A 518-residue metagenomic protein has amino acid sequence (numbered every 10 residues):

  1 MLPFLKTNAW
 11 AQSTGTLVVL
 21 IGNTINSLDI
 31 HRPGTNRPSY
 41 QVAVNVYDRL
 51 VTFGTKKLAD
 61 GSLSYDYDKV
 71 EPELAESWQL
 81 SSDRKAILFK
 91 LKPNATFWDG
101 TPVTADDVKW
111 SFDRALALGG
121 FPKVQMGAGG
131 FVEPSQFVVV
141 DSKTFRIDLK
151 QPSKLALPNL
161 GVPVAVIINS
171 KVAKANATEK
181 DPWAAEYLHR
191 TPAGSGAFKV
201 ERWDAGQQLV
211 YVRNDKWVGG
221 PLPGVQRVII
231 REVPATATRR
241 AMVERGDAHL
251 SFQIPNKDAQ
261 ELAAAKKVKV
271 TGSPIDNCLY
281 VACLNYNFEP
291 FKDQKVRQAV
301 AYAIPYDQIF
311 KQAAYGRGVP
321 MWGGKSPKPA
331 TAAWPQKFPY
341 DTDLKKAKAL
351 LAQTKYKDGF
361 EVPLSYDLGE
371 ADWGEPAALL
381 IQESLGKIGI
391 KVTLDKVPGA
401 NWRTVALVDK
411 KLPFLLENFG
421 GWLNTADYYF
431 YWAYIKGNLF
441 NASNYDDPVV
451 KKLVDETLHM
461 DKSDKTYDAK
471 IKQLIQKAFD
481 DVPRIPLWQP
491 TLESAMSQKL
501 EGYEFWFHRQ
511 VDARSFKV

Functional and structural regions predicted by a protein language model:
F4, N36, Q41-V42, D204-Q208 (+5 more regions): Detector for C-terminal structural segments
L20-S82, D113, A193-S195: N-terminal lobe/hinge region of extracytoplasmic solute-binding protein
F53, V212-K216, C278-A299, A303 (+1 more regions): A bilobed periplasmic-binding-protein/Venus flytrap-type ligand-binding module shared by bacterial periplasmic
G54-K57, S64-Y65, K69, P163-P223 (+3 more regions): Gly/Pro-rich hinge or "lid" segments in bacterial periplasmic/extracellular proteins
E76-F121, V140, R146-D148, R239-M242 (+1 more regions): Aromatic- and charge-enriched surface segment that lines or borders ligand/interaction sites
K90, Q125-N176, R202: Surface-exposed binding/hinge segments that line and control ligand-binding clefts or catalytic entry sites
E186, D215-E261, K391: Ligand-site clamp/hinge motif
F198, V319-Q353, L368-P376: Structural transition elements
